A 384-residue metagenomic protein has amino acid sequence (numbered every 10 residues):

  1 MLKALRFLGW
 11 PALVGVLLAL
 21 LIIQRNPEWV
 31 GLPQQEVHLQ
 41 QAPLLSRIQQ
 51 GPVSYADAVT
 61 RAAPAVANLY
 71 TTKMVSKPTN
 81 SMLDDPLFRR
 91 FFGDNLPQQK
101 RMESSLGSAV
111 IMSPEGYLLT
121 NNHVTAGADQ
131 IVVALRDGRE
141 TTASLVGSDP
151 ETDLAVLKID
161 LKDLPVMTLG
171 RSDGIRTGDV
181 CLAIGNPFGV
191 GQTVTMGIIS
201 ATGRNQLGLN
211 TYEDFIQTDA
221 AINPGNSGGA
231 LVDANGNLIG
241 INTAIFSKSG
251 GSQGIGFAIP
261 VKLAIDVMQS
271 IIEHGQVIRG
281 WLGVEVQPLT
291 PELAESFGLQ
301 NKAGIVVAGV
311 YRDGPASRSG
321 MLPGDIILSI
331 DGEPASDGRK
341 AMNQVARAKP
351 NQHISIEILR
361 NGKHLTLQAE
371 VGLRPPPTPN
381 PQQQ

Functional and structural regions predicted by a protein language model:
L2-V16, L20-A303, A308-R312, S319 (+4 more regions): Serine-dependent protease modules
G324: Conserved catalytic motifs of ABC-family nucleotide-binding domains
I327: Short alpha-helical segments in extracytoplasmic peptidoglycan/chitin-binding modules and envelope-associated proteins
I330-A335, N361: Short strand-turn-strand beta-turns centered on an Asx-Gly dipeptide
